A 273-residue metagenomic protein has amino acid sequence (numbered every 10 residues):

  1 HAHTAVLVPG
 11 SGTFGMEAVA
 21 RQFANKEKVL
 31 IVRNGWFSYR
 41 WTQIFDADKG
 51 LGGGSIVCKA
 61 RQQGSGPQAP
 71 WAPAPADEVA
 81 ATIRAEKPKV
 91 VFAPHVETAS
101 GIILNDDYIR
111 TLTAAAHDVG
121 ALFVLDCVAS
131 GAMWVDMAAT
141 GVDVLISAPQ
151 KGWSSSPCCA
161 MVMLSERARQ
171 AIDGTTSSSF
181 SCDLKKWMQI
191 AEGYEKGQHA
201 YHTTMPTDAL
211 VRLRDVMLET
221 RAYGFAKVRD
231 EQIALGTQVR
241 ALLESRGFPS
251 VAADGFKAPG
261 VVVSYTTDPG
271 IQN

Functional and structural regions predicted by a protein language model:
H3-L30, N34-T42: Conserved beta-loop-alpha segment that forms the PLP phosphate-binding cup at the N-terminus of a helix
V6-P9, I31, V57, F92-A93 (+2 more regions): General beta-strand structural signal in soluble alpha/beta enzymes
L51-S65: Short beta-strand elements in bilobed, periplasmic/extracellular small-molecule ligand-binding domains
G66-G131: Active-site phosphate-binding strand-loop segment of PLP-dependent enzymes
A138-Q150: Conserved active-site segment immediately N-terminal to the catalytic lysine that forms the internal aldimine
Q150-A241: Active-site C-terminal subdomain of aminotransferase-like
P249-N273: Conserved PLP-binding catalytic core of the aspartate aminotransferase-like
